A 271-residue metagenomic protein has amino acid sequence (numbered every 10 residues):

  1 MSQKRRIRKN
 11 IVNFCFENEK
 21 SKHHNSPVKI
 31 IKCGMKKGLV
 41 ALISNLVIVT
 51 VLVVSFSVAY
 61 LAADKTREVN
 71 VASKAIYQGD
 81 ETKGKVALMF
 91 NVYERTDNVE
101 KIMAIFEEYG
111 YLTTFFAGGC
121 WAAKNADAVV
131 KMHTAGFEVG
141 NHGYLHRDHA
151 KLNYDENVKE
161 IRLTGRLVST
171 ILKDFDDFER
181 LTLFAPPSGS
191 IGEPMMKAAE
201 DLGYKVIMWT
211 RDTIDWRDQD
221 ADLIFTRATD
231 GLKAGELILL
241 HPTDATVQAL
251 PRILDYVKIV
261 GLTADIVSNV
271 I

Functional and structural regions predicted by a protein language model:
S2-M89, R95-E108, D127, Y256-I271: N-terminal pre-catalytic segment of deacetylase/amide-hydrolase enzymes
L39, V53, V58, A63-V69 (+15 more regions): Residue-level signal for well-ordered alpha-helical segments
D64-A150, E156, L163-I171, E179-L181: Active-site beta->alpha N-cap acidic-glycine motif
K101, T134, R147-I271: Catalytic domains of cell-wall/extracellular-matrix polysaccharide-remodeling enzymes, centered on de-N-acetylation
